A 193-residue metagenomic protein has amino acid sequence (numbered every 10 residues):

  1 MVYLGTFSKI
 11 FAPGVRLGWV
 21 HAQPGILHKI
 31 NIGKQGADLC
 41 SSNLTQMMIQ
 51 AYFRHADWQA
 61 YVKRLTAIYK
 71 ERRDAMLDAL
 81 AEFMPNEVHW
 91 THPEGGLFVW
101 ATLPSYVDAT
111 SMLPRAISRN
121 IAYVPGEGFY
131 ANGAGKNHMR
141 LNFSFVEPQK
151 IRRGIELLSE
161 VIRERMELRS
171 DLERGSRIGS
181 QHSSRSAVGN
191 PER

Functional and structural regions predicted by a protein language model:
M1-R193: PLP-dependent class I/II
